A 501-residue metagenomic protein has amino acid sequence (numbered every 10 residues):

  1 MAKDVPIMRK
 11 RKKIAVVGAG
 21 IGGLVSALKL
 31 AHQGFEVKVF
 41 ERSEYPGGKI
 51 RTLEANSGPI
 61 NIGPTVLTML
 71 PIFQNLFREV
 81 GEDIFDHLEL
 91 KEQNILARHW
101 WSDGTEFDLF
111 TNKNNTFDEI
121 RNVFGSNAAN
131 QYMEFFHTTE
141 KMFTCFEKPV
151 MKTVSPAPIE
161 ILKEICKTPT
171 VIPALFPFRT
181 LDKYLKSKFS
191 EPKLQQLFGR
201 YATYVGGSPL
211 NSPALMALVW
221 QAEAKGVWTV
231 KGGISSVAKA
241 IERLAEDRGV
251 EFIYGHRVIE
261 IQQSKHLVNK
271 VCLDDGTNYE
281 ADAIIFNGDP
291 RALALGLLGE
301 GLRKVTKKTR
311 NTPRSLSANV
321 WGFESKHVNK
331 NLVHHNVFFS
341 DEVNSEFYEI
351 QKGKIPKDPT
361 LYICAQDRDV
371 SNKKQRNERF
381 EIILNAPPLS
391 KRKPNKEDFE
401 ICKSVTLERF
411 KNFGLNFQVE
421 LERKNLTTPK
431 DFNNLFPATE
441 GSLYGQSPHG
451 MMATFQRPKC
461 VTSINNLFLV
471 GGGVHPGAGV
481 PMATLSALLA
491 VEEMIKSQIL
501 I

Functional and structural regions predicted by a protein language model:
M1-I14, H32-Q33, H449-A453: Extreme N-terminal leader/targeting segments of oxidoreductases
R9-C145: N-terminal glycine-rich phosphate/pyrophosphate-binding loop and immediately adjacent elements
S102-N211: Rossmann-like flavin
E191-V205, Y362, N416-P476: A glycine-rich dinucleotide-binding beta-alpha-beta segment and adjacent secondary-structure elements that constitute
L218-V268: Helical element adjacent to the flavin cofactor pocket in flavoenzyme catalytic cores
I259-K374: Mid-domain catalytic core of redox enzymes that form a hydrophobic substrate pocket/lid adjacent to a catalytic redox
K326-K430: C-terminal segments that line or cap access tunnels to active or ligand-binding sites in enzymes and enzyme-associated
G472-M494: A conserved FAD-binding loop/helix module that cradles the flavin
